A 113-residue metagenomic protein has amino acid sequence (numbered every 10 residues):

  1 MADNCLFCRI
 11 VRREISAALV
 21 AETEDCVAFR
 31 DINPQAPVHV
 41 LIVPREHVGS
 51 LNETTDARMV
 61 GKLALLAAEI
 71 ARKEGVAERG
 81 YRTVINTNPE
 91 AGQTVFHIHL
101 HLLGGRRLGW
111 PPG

Functional and structural regions predicted by a protein language model:
M1-G113: HIT superfamily nucleotide-processing domains
